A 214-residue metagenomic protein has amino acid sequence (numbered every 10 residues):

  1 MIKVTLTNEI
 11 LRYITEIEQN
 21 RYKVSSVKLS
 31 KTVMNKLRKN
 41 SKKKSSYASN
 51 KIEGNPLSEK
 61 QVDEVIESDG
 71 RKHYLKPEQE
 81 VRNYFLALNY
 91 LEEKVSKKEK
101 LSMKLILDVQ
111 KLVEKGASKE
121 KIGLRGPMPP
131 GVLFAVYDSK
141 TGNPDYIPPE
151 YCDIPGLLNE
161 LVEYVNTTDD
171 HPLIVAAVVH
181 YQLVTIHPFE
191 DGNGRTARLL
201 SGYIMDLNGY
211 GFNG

Functional and structural regions predicted by a protein language model:
M1-G214: FIC/Doc superfamily catalytic core
